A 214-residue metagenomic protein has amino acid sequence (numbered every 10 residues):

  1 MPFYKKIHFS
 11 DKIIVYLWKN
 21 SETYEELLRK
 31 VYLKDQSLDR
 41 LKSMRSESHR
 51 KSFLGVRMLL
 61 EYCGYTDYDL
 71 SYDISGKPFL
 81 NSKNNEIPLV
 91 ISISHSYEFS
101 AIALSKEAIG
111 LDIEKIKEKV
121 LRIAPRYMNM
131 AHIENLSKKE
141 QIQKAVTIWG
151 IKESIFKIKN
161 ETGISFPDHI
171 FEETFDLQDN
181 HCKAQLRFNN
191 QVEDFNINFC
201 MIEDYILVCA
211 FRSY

Functional and structural regions predicted by a protein language model:
M1-Y214: Core catalytic alpha/beta fold that binds nucleotide/phospho-ligands
